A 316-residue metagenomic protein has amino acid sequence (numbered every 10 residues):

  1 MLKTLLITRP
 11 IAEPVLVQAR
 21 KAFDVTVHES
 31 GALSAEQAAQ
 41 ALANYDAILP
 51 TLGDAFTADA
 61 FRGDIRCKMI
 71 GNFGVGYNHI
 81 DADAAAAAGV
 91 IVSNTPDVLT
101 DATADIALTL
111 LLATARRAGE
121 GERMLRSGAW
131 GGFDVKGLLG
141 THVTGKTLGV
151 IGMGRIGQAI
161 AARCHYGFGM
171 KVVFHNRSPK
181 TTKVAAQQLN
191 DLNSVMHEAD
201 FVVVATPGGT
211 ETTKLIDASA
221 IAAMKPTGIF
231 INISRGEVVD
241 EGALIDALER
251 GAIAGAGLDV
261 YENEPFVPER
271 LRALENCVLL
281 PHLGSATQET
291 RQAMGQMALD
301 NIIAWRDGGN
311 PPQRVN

Functional and structural regions predicted by a protein language model:
M1-S93, H197, D217: An N-terminal-biased, well-structured beta-alpha scaffold segment characteristic of Rossmann-like dinucleotide-binding
R9, F174-S178: N-terminal Rossmann-fold cofactor-binding loop
R9, L52, G74, T206 (+2 more regions): Glycine-rich, N-terminal phosphate-binding loop of Rossmann-like dinucleotide-binding domains
K21-V27, V90, V184-L192, N276: Active-site regions of enzymes building and remodeling cell-envelope glycoconjugates
F56-A60, R177-R270: Rossmann-like adenosine-cofactor binding region
A88, P96-T147, A159-R163, G167: Phosphate-binding beta-alpha-beta segment of Rossmann-like dinucleotide-binding domains, i.e., the NAD(P)
V92-S93, T227-I229, I233-N316: Rossmann-like dinucleotide-binding domain for NAD(H)/NADP(H)
M153-G154: Glycine-rich Rossmann-fold phosphate-binding loop(s) that bind the pyrophosphate of adenine dinucleotide cofactors
